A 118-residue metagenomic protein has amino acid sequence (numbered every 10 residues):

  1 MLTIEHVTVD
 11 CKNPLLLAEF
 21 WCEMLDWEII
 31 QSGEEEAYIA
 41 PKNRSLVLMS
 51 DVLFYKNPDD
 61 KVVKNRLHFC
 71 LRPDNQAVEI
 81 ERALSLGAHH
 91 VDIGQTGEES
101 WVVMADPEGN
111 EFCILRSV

Functional and structural regions predicted by a protein language model:
M1-A18, L67, L71: N-terminal beta-strand motif that seeds the catalytic metal site of vicinal oxygen chelate
T8-D51, E81, S85, I93 (+1 more regions): Core segments of cupin and vicinal oxygen chelate
V62-L84, A88: Mid-chain, well-packed structural core segment of small domains
D106-P107: Short, acidic, Ser/Thr-enriched surface-loop or helix-capping motifs
I114-V118: Short beta->alpha transition motifs characteristic of CBS
